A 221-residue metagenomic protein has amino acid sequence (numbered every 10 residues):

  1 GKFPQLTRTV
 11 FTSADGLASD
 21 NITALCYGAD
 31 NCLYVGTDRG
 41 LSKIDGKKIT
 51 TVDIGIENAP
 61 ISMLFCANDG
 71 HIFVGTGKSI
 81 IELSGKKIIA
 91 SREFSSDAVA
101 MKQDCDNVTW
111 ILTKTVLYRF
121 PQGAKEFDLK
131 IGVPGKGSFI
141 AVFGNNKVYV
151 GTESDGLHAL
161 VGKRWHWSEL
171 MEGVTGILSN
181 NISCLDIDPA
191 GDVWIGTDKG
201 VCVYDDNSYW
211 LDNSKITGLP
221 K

Functional and structural regions predicted by a protein language model:
G1-K221: Carboxylate-rich, polar loop motifs that coordinate divalent cations or form catalytic acidic clusters
